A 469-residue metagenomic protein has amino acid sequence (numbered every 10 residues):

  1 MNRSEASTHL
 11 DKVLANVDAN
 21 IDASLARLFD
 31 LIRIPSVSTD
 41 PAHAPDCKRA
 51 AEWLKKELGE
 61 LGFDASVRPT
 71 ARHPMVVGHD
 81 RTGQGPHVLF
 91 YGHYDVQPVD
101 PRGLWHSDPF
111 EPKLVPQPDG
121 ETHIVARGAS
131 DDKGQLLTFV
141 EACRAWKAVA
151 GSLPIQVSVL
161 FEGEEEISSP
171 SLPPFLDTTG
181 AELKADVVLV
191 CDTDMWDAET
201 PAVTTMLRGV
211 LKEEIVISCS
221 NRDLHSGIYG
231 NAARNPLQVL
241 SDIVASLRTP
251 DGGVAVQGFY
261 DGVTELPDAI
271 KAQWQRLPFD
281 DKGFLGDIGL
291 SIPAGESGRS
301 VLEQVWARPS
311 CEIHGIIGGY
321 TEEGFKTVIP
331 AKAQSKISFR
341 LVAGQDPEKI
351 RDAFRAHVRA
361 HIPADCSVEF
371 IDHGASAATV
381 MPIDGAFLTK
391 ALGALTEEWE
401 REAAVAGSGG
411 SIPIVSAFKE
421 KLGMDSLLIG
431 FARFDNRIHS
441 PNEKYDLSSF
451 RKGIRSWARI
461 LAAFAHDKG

Functional and structural regions predicted by a protein language model:
N2-R102, K332, K336, K349: N-terminal helical capping/dimerization or prosegment-like subdomains of hydrolases acting on amide or phosphate bonds
N16, R27-D30, E57-L61, A145 (+8 more regions): Generic non-transmembrane alpha-helical segments
S38, F339-V342, E369-D384: A short beta-alpha structural unit
G85-F161, K452: Active-site metal-coordination/substrate-binding segment of hydrolases, especially metallo-dependent peptidases
P154-R234: Histidine/acidic-residue-rich, glycine-tolerant segments that coordinate divalent metal ions
T205, S226-I316, Q345-S367: Acidic-enriched catalytic cores of C-N bond-cleaving enzymes acting on peptides and small amides
V216-S218, L240, A307, F325 (+3 more regions): Zn-dependent metallopeptidase/amidohydrolase metal-coordination segment
D242, G318, E323, T327-A353: C-terminal catalytic subdomain
